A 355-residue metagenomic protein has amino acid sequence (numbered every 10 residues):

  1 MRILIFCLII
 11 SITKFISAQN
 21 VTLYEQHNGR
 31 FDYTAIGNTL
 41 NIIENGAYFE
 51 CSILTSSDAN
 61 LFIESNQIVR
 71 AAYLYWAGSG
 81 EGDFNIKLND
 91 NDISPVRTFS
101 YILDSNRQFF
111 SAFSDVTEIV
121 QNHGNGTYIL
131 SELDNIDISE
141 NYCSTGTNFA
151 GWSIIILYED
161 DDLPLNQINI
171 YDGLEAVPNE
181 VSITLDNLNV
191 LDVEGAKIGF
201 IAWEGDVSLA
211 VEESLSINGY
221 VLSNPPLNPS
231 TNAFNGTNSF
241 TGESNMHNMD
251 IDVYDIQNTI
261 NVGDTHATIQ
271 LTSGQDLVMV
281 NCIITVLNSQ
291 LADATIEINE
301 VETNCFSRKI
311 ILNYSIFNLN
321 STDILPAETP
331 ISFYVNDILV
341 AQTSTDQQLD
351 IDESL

Functional and structural regions predicted by a protein language model:
M1-N20, N313: Bacterial Sec-dependent N-terminal signal peptides
I9, H27, I53, N313 (+1 more regions): A subset of signal/propeptide-processing and intrinsically disordered low-complexity segments in secreted/extracellular
S11, S239, N245, I338-L339: Short linear sequence elements within intrinsically disordered, low-complexity coil regions
S11-T13, L40, A210, V340-A341: Residue-level detector of solvent-exposed, low-hydrophobicity positions
A18-E297, T303-N304, I311, P330: Disulfide-rich extracellular domains of secreted proteins
Q290-L355: Extracellular/luminal regions of secreted and cell-surface proteins that mediate adhesion/ECM remodeling
